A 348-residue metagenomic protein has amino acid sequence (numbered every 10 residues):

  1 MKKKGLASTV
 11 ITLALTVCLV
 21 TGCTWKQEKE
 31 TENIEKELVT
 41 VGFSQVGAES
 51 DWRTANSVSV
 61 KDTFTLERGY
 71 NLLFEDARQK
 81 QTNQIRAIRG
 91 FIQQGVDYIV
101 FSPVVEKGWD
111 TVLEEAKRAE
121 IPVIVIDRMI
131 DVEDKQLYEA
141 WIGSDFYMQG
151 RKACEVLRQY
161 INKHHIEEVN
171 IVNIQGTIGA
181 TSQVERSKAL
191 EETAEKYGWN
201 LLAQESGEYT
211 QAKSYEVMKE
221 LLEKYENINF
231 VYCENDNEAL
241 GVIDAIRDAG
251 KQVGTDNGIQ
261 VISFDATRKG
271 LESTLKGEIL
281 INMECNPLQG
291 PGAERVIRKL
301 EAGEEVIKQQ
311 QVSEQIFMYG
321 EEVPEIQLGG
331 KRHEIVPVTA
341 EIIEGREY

Functional and structural regions predicted by a protein language model:
M1-T40, L66, E114-I121, I342-Y348: Short, low-complexity disordered leader/linker segments with a strong preference for bacterial N-terminal type II
N33, E37-V39, I174-I178, S182 (+3 more regions): Hinge/cleft segment of the Venus flytrap/periplasmic-binding protein
T40-E67, L73-R86, G90, Q94-V96 (+4 more regions): Extracytoplasmic "Venus flytrap"
V41, Q84, W141-E168, S214-Y215 (+2 more regions): Hydrophobic alpha-helical segments within soluble ligand-binding/sensing domains
W52-L66, Y70, Q149-C154, T181-W199 (+2 more regions): Short, solvent-exposed amphipathic alpha-helices that sit in or adjacent to ligand/effector-binding or catalytic
L72-G95, A203-Y225: Structural motif
F101-R118, L190, G207-E272: Hydrophobic alpha-helical
T111-M148, T267-S273: Flexible loop/hinge segments that line or gate small-molecule binding clefts
